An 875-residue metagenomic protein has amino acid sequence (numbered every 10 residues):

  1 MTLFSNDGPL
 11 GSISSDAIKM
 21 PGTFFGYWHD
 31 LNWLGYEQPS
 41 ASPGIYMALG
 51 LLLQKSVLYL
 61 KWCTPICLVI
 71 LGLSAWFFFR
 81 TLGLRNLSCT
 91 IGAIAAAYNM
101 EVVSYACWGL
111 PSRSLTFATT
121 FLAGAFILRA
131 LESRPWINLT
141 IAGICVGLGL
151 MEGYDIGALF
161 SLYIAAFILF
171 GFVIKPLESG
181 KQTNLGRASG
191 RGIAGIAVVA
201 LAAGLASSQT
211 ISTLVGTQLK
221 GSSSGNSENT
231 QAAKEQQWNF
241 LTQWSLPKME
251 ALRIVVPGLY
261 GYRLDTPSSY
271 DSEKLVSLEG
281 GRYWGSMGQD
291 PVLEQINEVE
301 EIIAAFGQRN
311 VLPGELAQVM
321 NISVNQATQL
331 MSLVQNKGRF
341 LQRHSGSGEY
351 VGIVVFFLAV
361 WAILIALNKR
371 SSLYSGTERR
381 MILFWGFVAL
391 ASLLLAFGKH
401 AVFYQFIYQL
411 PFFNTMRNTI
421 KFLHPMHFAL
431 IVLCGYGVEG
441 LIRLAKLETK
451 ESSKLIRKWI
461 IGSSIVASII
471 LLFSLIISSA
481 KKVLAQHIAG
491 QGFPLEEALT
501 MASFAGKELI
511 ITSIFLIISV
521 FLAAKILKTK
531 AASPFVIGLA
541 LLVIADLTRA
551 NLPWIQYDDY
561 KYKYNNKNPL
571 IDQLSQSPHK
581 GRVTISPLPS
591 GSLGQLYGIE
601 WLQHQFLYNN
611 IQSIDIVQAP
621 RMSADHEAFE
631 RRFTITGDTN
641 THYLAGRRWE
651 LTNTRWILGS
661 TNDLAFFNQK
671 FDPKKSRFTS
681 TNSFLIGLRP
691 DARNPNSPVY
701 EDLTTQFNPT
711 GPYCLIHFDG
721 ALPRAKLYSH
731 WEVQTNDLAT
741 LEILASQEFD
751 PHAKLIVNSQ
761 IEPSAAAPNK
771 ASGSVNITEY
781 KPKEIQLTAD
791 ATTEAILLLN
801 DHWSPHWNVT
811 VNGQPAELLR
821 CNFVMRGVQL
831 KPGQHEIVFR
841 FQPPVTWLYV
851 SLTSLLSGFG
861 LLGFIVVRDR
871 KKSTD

Functional and structural regions predicted by a protein language model:
M1-G72, I94-A106, L110-F117, F121 (+8 more regions): Membrane-interface coil-to-helix junctions
M1-S14, S208-S223, I477-Q486, W554-Y557: Helix-to-loop transition at the C-terminal end of transmembrane segments
A75-L84, G124-I127, L131, I363 (+2 more regions): Transmembrane-helix signature of membrane-embedded glycosylation machinery that interfaces with polyprenol carriers
W76-Y98, R134: Transmembrane-helix signature of polytopic, membrane-embedded enzymes that assemble or transfer cell-envelope glycans
G109-T119, F126, A130-I144, D155-G157 (+9 more regions): Contiguous transmembrane helix-bundle modules in multi-pass membrane proteins
S189-P247, G258: Polar, glycine-rich mid-to-C-terminal structural blocks that act as macromolecule-binding/assembly scaffolds
S245-E250, L259-L293, L484-A489, L539-N565 (+7 more regions): Extracytoplasmic/lumenal acceptor-recognition loop(s) of multi-pass membrane glycoenzymes
F357, L722, Q747-D875: Active-site-proximal, structured, solvent-exposed surfaces of multi-pass membrane proteins that position macromolecular
